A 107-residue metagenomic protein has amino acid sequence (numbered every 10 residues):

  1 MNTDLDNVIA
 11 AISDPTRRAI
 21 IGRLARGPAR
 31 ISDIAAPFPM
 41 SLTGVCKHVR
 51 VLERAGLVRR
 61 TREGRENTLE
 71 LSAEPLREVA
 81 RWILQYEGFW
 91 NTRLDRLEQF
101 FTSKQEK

Functional and structural regions predicted by a protein language model:
M1-D4, G22, R77-K107: Amphipathic alpha-helical dimerization/coiled-coil segments that flank or bridge DNA-binding/regulatory modules
N2-T43, E66-R81: N-terminal helix-turn-helix DNA-binding core of bacterial DNA-binding proteins
I12-S13, L42, A55-L57, G88: Coiled-coil-like amphipathic alpha-helices with heptad-repeat character
V49-R50: Short, hydrophobic-biased segments on the C-terminal half of alpha helices that form "recognition helices"
E53-G64, T68-E70: Beta-hairpin "wing" of winged helix-turn-helix
